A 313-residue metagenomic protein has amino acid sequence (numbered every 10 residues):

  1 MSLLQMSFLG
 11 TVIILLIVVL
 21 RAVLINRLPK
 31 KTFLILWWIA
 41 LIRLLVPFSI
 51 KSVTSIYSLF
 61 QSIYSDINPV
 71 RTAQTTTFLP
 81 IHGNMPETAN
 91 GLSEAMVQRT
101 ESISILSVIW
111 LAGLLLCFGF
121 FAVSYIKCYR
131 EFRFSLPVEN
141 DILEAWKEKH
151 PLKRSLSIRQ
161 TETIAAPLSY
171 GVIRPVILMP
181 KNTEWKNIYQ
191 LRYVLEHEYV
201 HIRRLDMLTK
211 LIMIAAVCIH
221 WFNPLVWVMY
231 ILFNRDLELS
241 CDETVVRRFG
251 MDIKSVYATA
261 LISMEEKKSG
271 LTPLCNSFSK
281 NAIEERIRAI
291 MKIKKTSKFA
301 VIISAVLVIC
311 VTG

Functional and structural regions predicted by a protein language model:
M1-G119, R133, A145-P151, S155: Hydrophobic membrane-embedded segments
L28-T32, D206, S297-K298: Membrane-helix interface segments
L44, S49, I177, I212-W227: Hydrophobic, aromatic-rich membrane-embedded alpha-helical segments
E87-K127, G270-G313: Cytosolic-facing loops and C-terminal tails of multi-pass membrane proteins
C117, V123-L168: Auxiliary, metal-adjacent structural segments of Zn-dependent hydrolase domains
L136-N140, P151-K153, R203, V228-E284 (+1 more regions): Short helix/loop segments within enzyme catalytic domains that coordinate or immediately flank catalytic cofactors
A166-N187: Active-site scaffold of zinc-dependent metalloenzymes
R192-D206, M213, E238-D242: Active-site recognition of the HExxH zinc-binding catalytic motif
